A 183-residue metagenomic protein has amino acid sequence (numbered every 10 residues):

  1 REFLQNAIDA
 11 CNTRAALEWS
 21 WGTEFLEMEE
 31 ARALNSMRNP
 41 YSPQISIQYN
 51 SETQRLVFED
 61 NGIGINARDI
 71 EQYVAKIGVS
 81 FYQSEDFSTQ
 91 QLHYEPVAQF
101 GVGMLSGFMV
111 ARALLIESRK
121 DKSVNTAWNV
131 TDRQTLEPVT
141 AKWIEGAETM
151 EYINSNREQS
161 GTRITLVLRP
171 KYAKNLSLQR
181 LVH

Functional and structural regions predicted by a protein language model:
E2, N6: Conserved polar catalytic motif of the HATPase_c/GHKL fold
A7-A10, K76-S80, A113, E117: Conserved, well-folded catalytic cores of nucleic-acid-processing and energy-transducing macromolecular machines
A7-E59, D121: ATP-lid-like helix-loop hinge signature
I8-N12, N66-R68, Y73, K174-S177: Short helix/loop capping segments that flank catalytic or ligand/cofactor-binding pockets
Y49, D60, Y82, I116-S118 (+1 more regions): Hydrophobic side chains in beta-strands
S51-H93: Glycine-rich/acidic phosphate-handling loop/turn and adjacent ATP-lid/helix of nucleotide-binding kinase/ATPase domains
Q90-H183: GHKL-type ATPase core
